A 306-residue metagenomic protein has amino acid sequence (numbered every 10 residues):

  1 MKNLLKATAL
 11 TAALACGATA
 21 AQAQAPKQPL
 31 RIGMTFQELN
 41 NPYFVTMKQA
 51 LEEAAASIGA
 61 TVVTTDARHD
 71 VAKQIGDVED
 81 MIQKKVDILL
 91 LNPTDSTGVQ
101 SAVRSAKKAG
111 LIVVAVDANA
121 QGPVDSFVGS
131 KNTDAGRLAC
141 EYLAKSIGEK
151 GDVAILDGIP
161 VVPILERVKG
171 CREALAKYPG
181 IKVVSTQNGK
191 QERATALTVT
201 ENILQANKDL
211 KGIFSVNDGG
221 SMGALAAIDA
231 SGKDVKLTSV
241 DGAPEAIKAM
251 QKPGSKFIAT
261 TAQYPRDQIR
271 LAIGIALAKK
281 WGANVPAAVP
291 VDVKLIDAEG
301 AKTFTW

Functional and structural regions predicted by a protein language model:
K2-L5, A21-W306: A residue-level marker of the well-folded mature domains of exported/periplasmic proteins
K6-A18: Hydrophobic helical h-region of N-terminal Sec-dependent signal peptides in bacterial secretory/periplasmic proteins
